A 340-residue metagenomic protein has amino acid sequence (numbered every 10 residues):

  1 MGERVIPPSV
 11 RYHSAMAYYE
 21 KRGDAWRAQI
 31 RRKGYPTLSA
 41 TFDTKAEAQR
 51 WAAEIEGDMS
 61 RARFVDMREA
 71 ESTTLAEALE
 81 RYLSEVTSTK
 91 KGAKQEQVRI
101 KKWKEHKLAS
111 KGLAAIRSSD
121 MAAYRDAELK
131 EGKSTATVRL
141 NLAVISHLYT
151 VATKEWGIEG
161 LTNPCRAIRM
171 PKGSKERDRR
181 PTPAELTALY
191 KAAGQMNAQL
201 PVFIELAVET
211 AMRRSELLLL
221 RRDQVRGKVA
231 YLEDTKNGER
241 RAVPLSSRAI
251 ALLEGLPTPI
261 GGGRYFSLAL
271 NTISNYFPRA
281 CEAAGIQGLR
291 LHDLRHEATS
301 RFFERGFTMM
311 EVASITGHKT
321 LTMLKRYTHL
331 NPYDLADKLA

Functional and structural regions predicted by a protein language model:
M1-D43: Short, Arg/Lys-rich segments that mark the N-terminal edge of DNA/RNA- and chromatin-recognition modules
G2-P7, Y12, A40-S72, E85-S88 (+1 more regions): N-terminal helical hairpins
G34, G57-R61, A76-K133, L148-E155: Basic/aromatic-enriched alpha-helical hairpins
L38-T41, V229, R240-P244: Well-ordered beta-strand positions in beta-sheet-rich domains
T135, R139-A143, K154, I158-R214 (+4 more regions): Basic, Lys/Arg- and aromatic-enriched nucleic-acid-binding interface segment
L148, P244-Q287: Active-site/catalytic core of tyrosine-dependent DNA strand-transfer enzymes
K154, V202-E205, E209-E216, R279 (+4 more regions): C-terminal catalytic core of tyrosine-transesterase DNA break-rejoin enzymes
R180, D234-G238, R248-I250, N271 (+2 more regions): Catalytic-site neighborhood detector that most strongly recognizes the C-terminal catalytic loop/helix of tyrosine
